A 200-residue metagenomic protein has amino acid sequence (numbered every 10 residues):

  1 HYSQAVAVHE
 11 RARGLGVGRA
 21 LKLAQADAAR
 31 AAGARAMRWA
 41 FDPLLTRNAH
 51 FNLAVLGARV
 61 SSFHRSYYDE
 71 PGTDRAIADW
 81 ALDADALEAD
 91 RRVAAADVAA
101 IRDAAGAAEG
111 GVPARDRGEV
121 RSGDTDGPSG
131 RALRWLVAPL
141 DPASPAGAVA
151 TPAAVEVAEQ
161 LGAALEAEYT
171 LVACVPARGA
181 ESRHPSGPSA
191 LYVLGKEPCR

Functional and structural regions predicted by a protein language model:
H1-E10, R134-A146: Conserved acetyl-CoA binding element of GNAT-fold acetyltransferases
V8, G14-A29, N48, A153-V157: Conserved acetyl-CoA-binding loop-helix of GNAT-fold acetyltransferases
A26, R30, A54, G162-L165: Non-catalytic positions within long, well-ordered alpha-helices that form the structural scaffold/packing of enzyme
A29-D42: Conserved GNAT acetyl-CoA-binding A-motif
A40, H50, A54-D74, A173-A177: Conserved catalytic-core motifs of GNAT/GCN5-like acyltransferases
S66-A95, P188-R200: C-terminal "cap" of GNAT-fold acetyltransferases
R92-L140, E159-G162: Short, cationic low-complexity segments
A148-Y169: A conserved acidic, glycine/proline-rich C-terminal tail/linker
